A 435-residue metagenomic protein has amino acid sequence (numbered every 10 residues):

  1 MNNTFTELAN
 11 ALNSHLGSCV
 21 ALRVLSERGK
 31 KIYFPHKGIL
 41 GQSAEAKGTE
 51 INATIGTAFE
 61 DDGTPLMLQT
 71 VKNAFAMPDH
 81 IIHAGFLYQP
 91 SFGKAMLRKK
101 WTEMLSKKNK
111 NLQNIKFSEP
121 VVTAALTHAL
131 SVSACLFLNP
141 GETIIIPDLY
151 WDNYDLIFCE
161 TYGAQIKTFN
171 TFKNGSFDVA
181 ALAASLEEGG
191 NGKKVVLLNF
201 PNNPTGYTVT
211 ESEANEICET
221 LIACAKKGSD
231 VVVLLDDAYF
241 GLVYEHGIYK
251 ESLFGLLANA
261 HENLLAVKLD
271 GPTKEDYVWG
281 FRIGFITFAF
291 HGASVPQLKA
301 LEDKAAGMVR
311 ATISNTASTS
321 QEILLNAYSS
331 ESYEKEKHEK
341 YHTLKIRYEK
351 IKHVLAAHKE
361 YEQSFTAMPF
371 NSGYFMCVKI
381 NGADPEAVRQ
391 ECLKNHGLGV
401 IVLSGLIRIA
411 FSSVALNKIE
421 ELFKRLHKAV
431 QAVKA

Functional and structural regions predicted by a protein language model:
N2, E103, K107, N114 (+3 more regions): PLP-dependent enzyme catalytic core of the Aspartate aminotransferase-like
N2-E7, R28-A124, A435: N-terminal small-domain helix-loop-helix segment of the aminotransferase-like
T4-G17, A258-H342: Conserved core segment of the aminotransferase class I/II
I51-N52, P90, F365-N371, V400-L403: Short beta-strand
F59-T64, N203-Y207, G241-Y244, E275-W279 (+2 more regions): Short catalytic/ligand-binding loop motif for oxyanion handling, primarily in non-cytosolic enzymes, centered on
M77-V233, F240-A260, N417-I419, K424-H427: Conserved core of the PLP fold type I
T287, C377-K379, A410-S412: Short hydrophobic/aromatic beta-strand micro-patches that form the beta-sheet surface supporting nucleotide- or nucleic
K337-K352, Q363-K379, G405: Conserved glycine-rich beta-strand-loop-beta hairpin in the small C-terminal domain of fold type I
